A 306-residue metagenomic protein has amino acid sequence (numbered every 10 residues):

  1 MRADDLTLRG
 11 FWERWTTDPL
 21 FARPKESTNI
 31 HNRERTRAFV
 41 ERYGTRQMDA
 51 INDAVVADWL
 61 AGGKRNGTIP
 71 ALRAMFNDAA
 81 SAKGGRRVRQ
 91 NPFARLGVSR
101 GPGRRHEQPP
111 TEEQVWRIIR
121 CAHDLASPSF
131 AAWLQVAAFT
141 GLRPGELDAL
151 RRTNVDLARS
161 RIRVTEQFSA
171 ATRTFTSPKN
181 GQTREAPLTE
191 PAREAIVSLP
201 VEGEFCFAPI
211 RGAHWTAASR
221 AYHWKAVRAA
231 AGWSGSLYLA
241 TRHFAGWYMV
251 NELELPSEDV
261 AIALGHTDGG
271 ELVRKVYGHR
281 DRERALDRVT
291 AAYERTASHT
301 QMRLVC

Functional and structural regions predicted by a protein language model:
D4-T36: Short, aromatic/basic-rich helix-turn unit that serves as a nucleic-acid recognition element
R35-A38, T45-G97, R143-G145: N-terminal DNA-binding recognition helix of tyrosine site-specific recombinases/integrases
A54, R95, S99-S129, F139-L142 (+1 more regions): Long, amphipathic, Lys/Arg-enriched alpha-helical "connector/arm" segment
G63-N66, Q135, F139-E146, A240-T267: C-terminal catalytic core of tyrosine-transesterase DNA break-rejoin enzymes
R95, A149-S198: Conserved tyrosine-mediated DNA breakage-rejoining catalytic core shared by Y-recombinases
E113-V115, Q167-F168, T189-S234, E258: Active-site/catalytic core of tyrosine-dependent DNA strand-transfer enzymes
N154-R161, E254-K275: Short, polar N-cap/turn motifs at the start of nucleic acid-interacting alpha helices
R159, T172, P178-K179, T183-E185 (+3 more regions): C-terminal secondary-structure termini that scaffold catalytic or DNA-interacting sites
